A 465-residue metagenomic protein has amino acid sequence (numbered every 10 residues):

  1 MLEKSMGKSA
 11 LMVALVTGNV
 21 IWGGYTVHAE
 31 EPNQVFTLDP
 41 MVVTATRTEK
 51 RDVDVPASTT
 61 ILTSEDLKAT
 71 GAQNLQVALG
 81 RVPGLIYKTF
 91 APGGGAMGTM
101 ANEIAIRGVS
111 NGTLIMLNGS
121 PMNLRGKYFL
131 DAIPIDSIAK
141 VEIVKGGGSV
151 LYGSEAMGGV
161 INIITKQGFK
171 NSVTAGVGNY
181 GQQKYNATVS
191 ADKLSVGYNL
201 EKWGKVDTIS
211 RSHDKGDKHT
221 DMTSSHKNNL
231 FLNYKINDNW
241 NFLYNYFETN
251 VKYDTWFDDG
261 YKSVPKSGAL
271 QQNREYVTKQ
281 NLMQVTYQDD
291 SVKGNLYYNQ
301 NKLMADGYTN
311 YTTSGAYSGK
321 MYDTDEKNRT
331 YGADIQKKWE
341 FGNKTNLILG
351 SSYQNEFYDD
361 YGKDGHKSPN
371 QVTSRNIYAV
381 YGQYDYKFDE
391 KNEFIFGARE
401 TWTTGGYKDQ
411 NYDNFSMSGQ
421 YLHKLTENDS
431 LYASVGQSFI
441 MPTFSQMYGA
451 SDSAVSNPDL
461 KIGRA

Functional and structural regions predicted by a protein language model:
M1-A72, Q76-V82, A191, L230 (+5 more regions): N-terminal Sec signal peptide and the immediately downstream disordered periplasmic leader that contains the TonB box
T48, N111, M122, G178-Y180 (+9 more regions): Structural signature of outer-membrane beta-barrel domains
L75-A78, N102-A105, M116, Y128 (+4 more regions): N-terminal periplasmic accessory domains that precede and gate Gram-negative outer-membrane beta-barrel machines
Q76-S120: Extracytoplasmic beta-strand/coil segments of soluble accessory domains associated with Gram-negative outer-membrane
E103-I104, S120-K145, N457: Short acidic/polar hinge/loop motifs at secondary-structure boundaries that mediate gating or recognition
V150, K170, A187-Y276: Periplasmic-side early beta-strands and strand-to-turn transitions of outer-membrane beta-barrels
S195-V196, K235-T249, N273-K424, G436: Face-selective signature of the C-terminal outer-membrane beta-barrel domain
T404-F415, H423-R464: Surface-exposed extracellular loop regions of Gram-negative outer-membrane beta-barrel proteins, predominantly
